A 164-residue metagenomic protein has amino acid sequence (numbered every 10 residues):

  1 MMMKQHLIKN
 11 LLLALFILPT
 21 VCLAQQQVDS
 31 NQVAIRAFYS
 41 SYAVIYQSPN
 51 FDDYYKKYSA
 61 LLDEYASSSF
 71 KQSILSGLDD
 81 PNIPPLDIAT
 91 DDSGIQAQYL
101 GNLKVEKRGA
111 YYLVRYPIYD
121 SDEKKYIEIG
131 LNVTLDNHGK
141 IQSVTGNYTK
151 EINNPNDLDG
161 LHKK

Functional and structural regions predicted by a protein language model:
M2-L12: Bacterial N-terminal signal peptides that target proteins for export
L15-A24: Hydrophobic h-region of N-terminal signal peptides that target proteins for export in Gram-negative bacteria
D29-N50: Short, aromatic-enriched amphipathic alpha-helices that serve as compact interaction elements
S48-L78: Short, well-ordered alpha-helical segments enriched in acidic and aromatic residues
A66-S67, K71-D122: Surface-exposed, charged secondary-structure patches
L103, I129-L135: Hydrophobic/aromatic beta-strand elements that line small-molecule binding cavities or substrate pockets in beta-rich
L113, K124-L131: Short, surface-exposed coil-to-beta transition loops
E123-K125, S143-K164: Low-complexity, intrinsically disordered terminal/linker segments enriched in charged and Gly/Pro repeats
